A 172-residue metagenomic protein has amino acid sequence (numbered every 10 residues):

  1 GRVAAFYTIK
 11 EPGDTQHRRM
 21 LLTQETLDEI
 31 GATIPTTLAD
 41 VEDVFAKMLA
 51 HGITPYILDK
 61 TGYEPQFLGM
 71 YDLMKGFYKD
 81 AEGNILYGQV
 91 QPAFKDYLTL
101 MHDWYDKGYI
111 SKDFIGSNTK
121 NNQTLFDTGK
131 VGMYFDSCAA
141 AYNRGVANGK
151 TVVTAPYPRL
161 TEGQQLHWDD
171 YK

Functional and structural regions predicted by a protein language model:
G1-K172: Extracytoplasmic/secretory soluble proteins
